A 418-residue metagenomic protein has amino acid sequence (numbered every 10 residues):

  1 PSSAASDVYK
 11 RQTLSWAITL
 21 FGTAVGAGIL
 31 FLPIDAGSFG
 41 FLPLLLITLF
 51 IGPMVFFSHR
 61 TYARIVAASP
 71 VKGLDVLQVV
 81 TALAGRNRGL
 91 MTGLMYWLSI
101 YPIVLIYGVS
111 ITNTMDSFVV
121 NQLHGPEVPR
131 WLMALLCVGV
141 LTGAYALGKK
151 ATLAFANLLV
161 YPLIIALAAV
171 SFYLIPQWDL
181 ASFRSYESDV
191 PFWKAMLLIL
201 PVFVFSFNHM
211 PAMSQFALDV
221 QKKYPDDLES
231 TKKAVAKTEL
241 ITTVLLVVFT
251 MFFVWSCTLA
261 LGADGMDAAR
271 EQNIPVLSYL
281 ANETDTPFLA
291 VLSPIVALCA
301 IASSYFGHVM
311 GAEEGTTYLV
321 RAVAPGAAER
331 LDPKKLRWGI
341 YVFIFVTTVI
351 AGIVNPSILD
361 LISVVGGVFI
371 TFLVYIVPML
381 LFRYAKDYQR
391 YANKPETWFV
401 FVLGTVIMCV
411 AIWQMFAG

Functional and structural regions predicted by a protein language model:
P1-A5, Y9: Single conserved hydrophobic/aromatic residue that forms the stacking wall/gate of nucleotide- or nucleobase-binding
R11-L30, Y96-I100, V170-Q177, Y186-S256 (+1 more regions): Hydrophobic, membrane-embedded alpha-helices of multi-pass small-molecule transporters
S15-A24, L94, F118-G148, P162-S171 (+2 more regions): Transmembrane alpha-helical segments of multi-pass small-molecule transport proteins
L49-T61, V104, L163-Y173, A236-A263 (+2 more regions): Selective recognition of specific alpha-helical transmembrane segments in multi-pass small-molecule
S58-V66, K72-V79, L83-L123, A297-L319: Hydrophobic transmembrane alpha-helices that form the core helical bundles of multi-pass secondary transporters
L74-R86, I241, L245-I301: TM-loop-TM module centered on a large, flexible mid-protein loop between adjacent transmembrane helices in multi-pass
I111-M115, W131-L174, T243, S363-V374 (+1 more regions): Membrane-interface loop-to-helix entry segments
Y145, Y161-S188, V204-H209, V377-Q389 (+1 more regions): Hydrophobic alpha-helical segments and their helix-loop junctions in multi-pass secondary transporters
